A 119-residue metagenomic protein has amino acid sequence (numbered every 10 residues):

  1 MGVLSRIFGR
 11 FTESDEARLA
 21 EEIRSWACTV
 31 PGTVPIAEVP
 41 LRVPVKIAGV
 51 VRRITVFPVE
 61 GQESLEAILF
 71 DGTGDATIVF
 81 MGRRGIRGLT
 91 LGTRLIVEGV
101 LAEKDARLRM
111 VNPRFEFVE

Functional and structural regions predicted by a protein language model:
M1-A48, R52-E60, E103, L108-E119: OB/S1-fold single-stranded nucleic-acid-binding modules and their adjacent gly/ser/pro-rich low-complexity linkers
E38, T77-G82: Short, charged low-complexity intrinsically disordered segments located at boundaries of structured domains
P40, R83-E98: Short nucleic-acid-contacting surface segments enriched for D/E, G, S/T with interspersed K/R
V45-I47, L65, L95: Hydrophobic core residues within well-ordered beta-strands of beta-rich domains
A48-V50, I68-F70, E98-V100: Residue-level recognition of well-ordered beta-strand positions that form the cores of beta-sheet-rich folds across
I54, P58-I78: OB-fold (S1/OB) nucleic-acid-binding surfaces
S64-E66, M81-R84, V111-P113: "Short basic amphipathic alpha-helical interaction patches in structured regions
D71, A76, R84-G85, I96 (+1 more regions): Amphipathic, hydrophobic secondary-structure cores in small proteins
